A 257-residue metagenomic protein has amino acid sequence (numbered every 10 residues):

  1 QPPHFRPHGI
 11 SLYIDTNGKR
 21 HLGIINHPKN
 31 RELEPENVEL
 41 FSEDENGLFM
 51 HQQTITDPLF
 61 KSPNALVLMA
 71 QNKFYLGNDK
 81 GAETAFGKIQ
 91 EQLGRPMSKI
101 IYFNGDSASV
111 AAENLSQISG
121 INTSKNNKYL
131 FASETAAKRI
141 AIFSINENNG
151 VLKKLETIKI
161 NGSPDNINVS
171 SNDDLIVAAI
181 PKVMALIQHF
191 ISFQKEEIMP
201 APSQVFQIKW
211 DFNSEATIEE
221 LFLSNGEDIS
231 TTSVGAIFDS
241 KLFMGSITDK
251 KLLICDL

Functional and structural regions predicted by a protein language model:
Q1, D44-P58, K99-G120, A141-I160 (+1 more regions): Blade-edge beta-strand/turn elements of extracellular beta-propeller and related beta-sheet repeat scaffolds
Q1-I14, D57-F74, K80-A82, R95-I100 (+3 more regions): Beta-rich, blade/repeat-based domains predominating in secreted/periplasmic proteins but also intracellular
H21-G23, K73-Y75, Y129-A132, D174-V177 (+1 more regions): Conserved beta-propeller blade signature
I24-E32, L76-R95, A178-P200: Short, conserved, GDST-rich strand-edge loop motifs in beta-rich repeat architectures
R31-E39, F86, M97, R139-I142 (+3 more regions): Structural motif
P35-E45, Q92-G105, E197-D211: Beta-propeller blade signature
N161-F222: Loop/turn-rich, solvent-exposed surfaces of beta-rich toroidal or solenoidal domains
T231-L257: Blade-level signature of beta-propeller repeat domains, shared across WD40, Kelch, NHL, RCC1 and BNR/Asp-box propellers
